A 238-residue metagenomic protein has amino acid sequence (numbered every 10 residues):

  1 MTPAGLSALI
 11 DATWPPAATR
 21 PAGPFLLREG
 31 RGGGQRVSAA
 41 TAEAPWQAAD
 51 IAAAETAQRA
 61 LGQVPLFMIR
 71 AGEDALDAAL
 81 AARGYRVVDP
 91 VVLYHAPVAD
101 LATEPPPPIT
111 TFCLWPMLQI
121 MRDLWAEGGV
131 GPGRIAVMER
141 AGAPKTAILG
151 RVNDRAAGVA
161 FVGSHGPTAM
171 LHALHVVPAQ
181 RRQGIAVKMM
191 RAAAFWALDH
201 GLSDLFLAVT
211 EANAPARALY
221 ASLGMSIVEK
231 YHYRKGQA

Functional and structural regions predicted by a protein language model:
M1-L61, E73: N-terminal charged segments
G33-A40, V88, G163-H172, R181: A conserved beta-turn-beta hairpin within the catalytic core of GNAT-like acetyltransferases that forms part
E43-I120, R234-K235: Acyl-donor-binding surface of acyltransferase catalytic domains
Q47-E55, A173-V176, R182-F195, D199 (+1 more regions): Conserved acetyl-CoA-binding loop-helix of GNAT-fold acetyltransferases
L61-A71, A197-A208: Conserved GNAT acetyl-CoA-binding A-motif
M68-A75, P178, L207-R217, R234-A238: Conserved beta-strand-loop-alpha-helix junction that forms the acyl-donor binding cleft
D74-V87, Q183, V187, E211-K230: Conserved active-site alpha-helix within GNAT-family acetyltransferase domains
A136-V177: A conserved beta-strand-loop-helix scaffold within acyl/acetyltransferase catalytic domains
